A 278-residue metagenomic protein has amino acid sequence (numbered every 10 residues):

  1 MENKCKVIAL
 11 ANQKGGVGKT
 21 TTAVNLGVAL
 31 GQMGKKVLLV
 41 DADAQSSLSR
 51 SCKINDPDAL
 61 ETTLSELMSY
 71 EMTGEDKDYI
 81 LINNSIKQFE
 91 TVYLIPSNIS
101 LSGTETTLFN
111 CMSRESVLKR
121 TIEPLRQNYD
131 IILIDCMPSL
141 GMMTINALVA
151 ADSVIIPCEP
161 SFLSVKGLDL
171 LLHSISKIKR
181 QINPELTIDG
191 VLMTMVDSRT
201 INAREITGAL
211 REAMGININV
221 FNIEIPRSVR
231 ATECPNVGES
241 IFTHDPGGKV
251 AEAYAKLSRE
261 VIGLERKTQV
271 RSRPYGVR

Functional and structural regions predicted by a protein language model:
M1-R278: P-loop NTP-binding core
